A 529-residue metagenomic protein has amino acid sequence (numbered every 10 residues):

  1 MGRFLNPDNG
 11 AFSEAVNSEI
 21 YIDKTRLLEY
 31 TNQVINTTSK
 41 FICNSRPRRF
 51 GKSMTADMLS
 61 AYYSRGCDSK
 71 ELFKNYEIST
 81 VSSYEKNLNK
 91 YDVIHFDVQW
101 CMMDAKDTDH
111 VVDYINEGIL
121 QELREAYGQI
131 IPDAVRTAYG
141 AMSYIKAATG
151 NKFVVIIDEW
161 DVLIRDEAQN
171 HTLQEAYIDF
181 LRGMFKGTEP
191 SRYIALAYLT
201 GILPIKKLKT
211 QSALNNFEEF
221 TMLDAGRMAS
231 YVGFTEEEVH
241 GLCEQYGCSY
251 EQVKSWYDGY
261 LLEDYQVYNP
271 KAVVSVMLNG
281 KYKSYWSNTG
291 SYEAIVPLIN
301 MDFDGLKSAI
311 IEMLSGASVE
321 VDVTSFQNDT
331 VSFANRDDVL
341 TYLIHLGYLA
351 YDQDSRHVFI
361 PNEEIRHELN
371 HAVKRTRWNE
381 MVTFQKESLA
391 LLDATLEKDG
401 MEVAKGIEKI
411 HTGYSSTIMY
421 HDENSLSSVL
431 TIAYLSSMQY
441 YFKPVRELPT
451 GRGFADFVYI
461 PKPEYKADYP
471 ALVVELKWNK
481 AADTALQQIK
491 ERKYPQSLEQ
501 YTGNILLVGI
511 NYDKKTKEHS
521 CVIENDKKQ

Functional and structural regions predicted by a protein language model:
M1-D422, Y440-Y441, V445: Phosphate-binding site recognition
Y144-T149, M438-D468: Active-site metal-binding core of divalent-cation-utilizing nuclease and nuclease-like domains
V154, P470-V474, L506: Structural motif
Q174-F180, W478-P495: Mg2+/Mn2+-dependent nuclease catalytic core
M184-S191, T341-L349, T431-S436, Q488-V508: Metal-dependent nuclease catalytic cores in nucleic-acid-processing enzymes, especially RNase H-like/related
L430, A455-P461, Y469-K480, R492: Conserved catalytic cores of phosphodiester-cleaving nucleases, focusing on short active-site segments
S497, Y501-Q529: Domain-level recognition of nuclease-like catalytic cores that cleave nucleotide substrates
